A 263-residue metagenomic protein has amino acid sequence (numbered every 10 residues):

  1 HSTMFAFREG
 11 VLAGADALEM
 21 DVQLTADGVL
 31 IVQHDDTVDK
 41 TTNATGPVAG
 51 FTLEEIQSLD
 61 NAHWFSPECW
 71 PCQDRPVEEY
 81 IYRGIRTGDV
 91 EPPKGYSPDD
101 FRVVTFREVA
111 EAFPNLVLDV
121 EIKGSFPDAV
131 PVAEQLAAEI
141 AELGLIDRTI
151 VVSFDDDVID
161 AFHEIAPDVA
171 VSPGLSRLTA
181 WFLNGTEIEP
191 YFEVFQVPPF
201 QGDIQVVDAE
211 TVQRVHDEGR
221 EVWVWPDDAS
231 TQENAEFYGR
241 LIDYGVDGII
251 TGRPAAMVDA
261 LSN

Functional and structural regions predicted by a protein language model:
F5, T25-A26, P127, D157 (+1 more regions): Short alpha-helical
A6-L24, V109, E189-F192: Catalytic domains of carbohydrate-active enzymes, especially glycoside hydrolases
A15, E19-T37, T42: GT-A fold catalytic core of metal-dependent nucleotide-sugar glycosyltransferases, centered on the diacidic
A17-E19, V32, D119, V152 (+3 more regions): Conserved beta-strand positions in the central sheet of alpha/beta enzyme cores
G28, L136, I159-F162, L241 (+1 more regions): Hydrophobic packing residues within well-ordered alpha-helices of enzyme cores
H34-D160, E164-I165, P190-E218, D227: Metal-dependent phosphodiesterase/phospholipase catalytic core, i.e., the His/Asp/Glu-rich active-site region
P173-N263: C-terminal active-site rim and adjoining tail of enzyme catalytic domains
